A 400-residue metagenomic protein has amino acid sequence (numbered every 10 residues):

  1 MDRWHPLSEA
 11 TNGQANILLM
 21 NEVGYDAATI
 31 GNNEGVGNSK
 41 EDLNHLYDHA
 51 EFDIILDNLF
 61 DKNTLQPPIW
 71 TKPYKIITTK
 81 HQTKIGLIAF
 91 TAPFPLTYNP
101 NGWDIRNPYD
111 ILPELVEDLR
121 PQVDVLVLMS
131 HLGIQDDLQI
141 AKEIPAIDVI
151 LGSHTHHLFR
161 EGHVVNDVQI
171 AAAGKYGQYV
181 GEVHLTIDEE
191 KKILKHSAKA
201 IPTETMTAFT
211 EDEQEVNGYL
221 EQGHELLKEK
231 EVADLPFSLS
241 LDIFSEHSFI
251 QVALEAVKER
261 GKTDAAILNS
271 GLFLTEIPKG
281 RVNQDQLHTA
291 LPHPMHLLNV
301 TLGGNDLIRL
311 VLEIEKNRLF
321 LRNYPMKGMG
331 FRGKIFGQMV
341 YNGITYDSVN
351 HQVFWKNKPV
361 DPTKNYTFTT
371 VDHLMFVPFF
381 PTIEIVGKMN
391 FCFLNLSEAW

Functional and structural regions predicted by a protein language model:
M1-E204, D242-A256: Acidic, metal/ion-coordinating pockets
D2, A92-P93, G133, K175-G177 (+5 more regions): Short, glycine-/Ser/Thr-/acidic-enriched flexible segments
I54, Q178-G181, T186-K191, A256-T301 (+1 more regions): Charge-rich, low-complexity terminal tails
T83-K84, D264, N365-T367: Residues that mark the start of a beta-strand
D118-Q122, G133, E221-L241, F379-W400: A short, charged
E190-V282: A short C-terminal boundary segment appended to hydrolase-like catalytic domains
P278-W400: Feature captures C-terminal
